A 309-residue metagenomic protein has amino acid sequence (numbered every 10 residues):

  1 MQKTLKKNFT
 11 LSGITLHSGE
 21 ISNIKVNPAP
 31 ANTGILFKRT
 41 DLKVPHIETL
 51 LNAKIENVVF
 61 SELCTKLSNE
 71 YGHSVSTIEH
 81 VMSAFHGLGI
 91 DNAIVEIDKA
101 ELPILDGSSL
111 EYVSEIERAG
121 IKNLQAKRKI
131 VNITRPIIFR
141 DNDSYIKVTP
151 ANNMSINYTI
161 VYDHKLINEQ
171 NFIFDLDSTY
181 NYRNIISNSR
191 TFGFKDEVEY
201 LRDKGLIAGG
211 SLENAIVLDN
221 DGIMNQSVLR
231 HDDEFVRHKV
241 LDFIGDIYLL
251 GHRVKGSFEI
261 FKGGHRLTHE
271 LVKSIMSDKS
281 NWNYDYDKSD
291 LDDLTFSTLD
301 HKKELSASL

Functional and structural regions predicted by a protein language model:
M1-D91, E96-L309: C-terminal regulatory domains involved in ligand/effector binding and gene-expression control
